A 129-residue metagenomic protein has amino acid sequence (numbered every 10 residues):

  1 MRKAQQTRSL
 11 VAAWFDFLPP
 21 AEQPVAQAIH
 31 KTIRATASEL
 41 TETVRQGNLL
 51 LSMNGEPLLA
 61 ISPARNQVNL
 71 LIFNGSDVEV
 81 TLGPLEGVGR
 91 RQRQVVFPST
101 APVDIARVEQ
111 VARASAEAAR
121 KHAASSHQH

Functional and structural regions predicted by a protein language model:
M1-H129: Charge-dense, helix-prone N-terminal extensions
